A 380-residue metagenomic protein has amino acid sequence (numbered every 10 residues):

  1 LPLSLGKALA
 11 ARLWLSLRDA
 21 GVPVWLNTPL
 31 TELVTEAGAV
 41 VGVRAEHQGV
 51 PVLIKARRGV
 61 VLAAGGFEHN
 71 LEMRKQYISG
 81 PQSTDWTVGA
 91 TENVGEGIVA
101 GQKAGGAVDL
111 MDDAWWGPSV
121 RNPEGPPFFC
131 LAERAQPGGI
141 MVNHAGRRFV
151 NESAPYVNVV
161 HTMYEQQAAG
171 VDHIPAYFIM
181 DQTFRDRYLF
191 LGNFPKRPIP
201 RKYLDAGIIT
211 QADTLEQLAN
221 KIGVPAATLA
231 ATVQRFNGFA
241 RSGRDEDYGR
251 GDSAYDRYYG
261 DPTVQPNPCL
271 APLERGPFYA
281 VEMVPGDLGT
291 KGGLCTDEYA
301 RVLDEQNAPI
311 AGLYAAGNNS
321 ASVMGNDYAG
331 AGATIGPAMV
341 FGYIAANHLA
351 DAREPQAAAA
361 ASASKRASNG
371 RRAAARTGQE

Functional and structural regions predicted by a protein language model:
L1-E380: Residues forming the flavin
